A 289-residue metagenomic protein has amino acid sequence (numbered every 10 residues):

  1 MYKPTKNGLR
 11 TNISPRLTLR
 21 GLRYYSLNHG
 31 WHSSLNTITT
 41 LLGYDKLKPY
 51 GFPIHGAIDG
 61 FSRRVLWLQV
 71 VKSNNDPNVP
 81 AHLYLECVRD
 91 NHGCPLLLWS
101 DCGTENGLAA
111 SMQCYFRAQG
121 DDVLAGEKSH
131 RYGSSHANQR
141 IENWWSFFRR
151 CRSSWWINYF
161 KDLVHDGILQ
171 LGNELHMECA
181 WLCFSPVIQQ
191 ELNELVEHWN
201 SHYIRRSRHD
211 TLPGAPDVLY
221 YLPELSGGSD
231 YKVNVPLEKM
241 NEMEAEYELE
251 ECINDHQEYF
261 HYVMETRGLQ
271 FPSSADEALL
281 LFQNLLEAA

Functional and structural regions predicted by a protein language model:
M1, T18, I58, N75-D76 (+2 more regions): General structural signal for secondary-structure boundaries
M1-R10, L17-S26: Major-groove recognition helix of helix-turn-helix-like DNA-binding domains
R10-P15, S26-H209, Y262-A289: RNase H-like DDE/DDD metal-dependent nuclease/strand-transfer catalytic core used by mobile genetic elements
L22-G30, E244-Y247: Short, intrinsically disordered, charge-balanced linker/junction segments flanking boundaries in proteins
I204-A289: Protein C-terminal end segments and domain termini
